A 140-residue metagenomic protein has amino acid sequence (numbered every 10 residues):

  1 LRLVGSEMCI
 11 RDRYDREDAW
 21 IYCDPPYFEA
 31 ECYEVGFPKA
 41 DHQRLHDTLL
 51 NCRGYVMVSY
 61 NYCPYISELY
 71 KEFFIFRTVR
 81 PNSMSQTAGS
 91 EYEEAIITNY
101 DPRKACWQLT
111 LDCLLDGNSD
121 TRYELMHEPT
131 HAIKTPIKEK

Functional and structural regions predicted by a protein language model:
L1-I10: Single conserved hydrophobic/aromatic residue that forms the stacking wall/gate of nucleotide- or nucleobase-binding
S6, C23-P26: Acidic/histidine-rich, metal-coordinating catalytic segments
R11-W20, Y27-K140: Class I S-adenosyl-L-methionine
